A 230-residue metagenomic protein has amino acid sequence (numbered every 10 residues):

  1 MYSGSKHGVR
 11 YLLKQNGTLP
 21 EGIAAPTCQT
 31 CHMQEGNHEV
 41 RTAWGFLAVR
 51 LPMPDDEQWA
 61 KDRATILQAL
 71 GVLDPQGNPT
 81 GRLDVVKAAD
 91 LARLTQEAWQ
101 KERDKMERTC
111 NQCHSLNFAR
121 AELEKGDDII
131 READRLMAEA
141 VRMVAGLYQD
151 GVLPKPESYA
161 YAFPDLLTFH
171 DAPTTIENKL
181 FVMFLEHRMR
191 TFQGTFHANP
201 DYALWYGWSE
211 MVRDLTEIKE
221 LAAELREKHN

Functional and structural regions predicted by a protein language model:
M1-H229: Primarily the internal scaffold of c-type cytochrome electron-transfer domains, especially repeated/multiheme c-type
